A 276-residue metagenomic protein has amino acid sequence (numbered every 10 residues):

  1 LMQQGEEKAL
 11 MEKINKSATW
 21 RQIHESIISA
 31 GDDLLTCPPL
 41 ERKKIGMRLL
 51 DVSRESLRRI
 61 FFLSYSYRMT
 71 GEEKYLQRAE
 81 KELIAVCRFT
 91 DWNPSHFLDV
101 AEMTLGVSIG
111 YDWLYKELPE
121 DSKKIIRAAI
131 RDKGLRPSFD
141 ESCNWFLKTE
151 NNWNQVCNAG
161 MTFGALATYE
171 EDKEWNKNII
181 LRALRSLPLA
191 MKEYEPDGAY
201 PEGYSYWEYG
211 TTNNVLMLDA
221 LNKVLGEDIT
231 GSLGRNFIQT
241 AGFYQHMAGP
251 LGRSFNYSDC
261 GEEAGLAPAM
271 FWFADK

Functional and structural regions predicted by a protein language model:
L1-G46: Low-complexity, Ser/Thr/Pro/Gly-enriched N-terminal "stalk/linker" regions
L1-S17, L57-E73, A85-N93, M103-D121 (+3 more regions): Well-ordered alpha-helical scaffold segments within catalytic/enzyme domains
I28-E55, V86-H96: Internal amphipathic alpha-helical repeat/solenoid segments
L40, K44-R48, S95, L105-S205 (+1 more regions): Active-site lining segments of carbohydrate-active enzymes
Y75-A79, N176: Solenoid-repeat scaffolds in large eukaryotic assemblies
A79, L83, I130, G134 (+1 more regions): Short amphipathic alpha-helical coiled-coil/interface segments
F97-T104, G261: Short, solvent-exposed turn/loop segments enriched in Gly/Ser/Thr/Pro and often Arg
T168, Y209-K276: Carbohydrate-active enzyme catalytic cores, enriched for enzymes that act on polyanionic acidic polysaccharides
